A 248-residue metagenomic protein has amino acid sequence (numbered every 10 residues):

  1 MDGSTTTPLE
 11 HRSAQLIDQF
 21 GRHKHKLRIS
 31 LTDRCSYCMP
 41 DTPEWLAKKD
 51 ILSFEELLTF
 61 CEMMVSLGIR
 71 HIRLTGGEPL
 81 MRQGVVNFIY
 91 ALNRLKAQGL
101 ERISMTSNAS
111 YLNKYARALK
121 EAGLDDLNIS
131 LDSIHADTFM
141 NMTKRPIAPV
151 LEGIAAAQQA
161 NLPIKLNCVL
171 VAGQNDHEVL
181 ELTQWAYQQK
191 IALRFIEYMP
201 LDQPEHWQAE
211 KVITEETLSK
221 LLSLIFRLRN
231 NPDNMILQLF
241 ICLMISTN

Functional and structural regions predicted by a protein language model:
M1-I17: Radical SAM enzyme core and accessory elements
D18-E55, L67: Canonical Radical SAM [4Fe-4S] cluster-binding loop centered on the CxxxCxxC motif and its immediate flanking residues
L31, L119, L193: Residue-level signature of catalytic and energy-coupling elements of molecular machines, predominantly ATP/GTP-dependent
T42-A47, N113, H135-N141, D202-H206: A short acidic, helix-capping loop that chelates divalent metal ions and anchors anionic groups
I51-L74, R82-W185, Q189: Radical SAM/AdoMet-radical enzyme domain recognition
E78: Conserved G/P- and acidic residue-centered "switch" motifs that form tight phosphate/ATP-binding loops in soluble
D137, L151-T247: Radical SAM enzyme [4Fe-4S]-AdoMet core and its adjacent flexible, acidic and glycine-rich loops/tails across
